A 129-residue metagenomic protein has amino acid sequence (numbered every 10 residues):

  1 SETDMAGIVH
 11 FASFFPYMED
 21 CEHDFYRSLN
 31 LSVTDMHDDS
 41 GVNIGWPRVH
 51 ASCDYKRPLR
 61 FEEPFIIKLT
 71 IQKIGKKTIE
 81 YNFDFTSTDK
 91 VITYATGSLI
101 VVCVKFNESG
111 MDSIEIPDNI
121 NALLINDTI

Functional and structural regions predicted by a protein language model:
S1-R48, V104-I129: Hot-dog-fold acyl-thioester-processing enzymes
F25-I74, T78-I79, T96: Hydrophobic beta-strand-centered segment that forms part of the acyl-chain substrate-binding groove
L59-P64, I71-I129: HotDog/MaoC-like acyl-thioester-processing domains
